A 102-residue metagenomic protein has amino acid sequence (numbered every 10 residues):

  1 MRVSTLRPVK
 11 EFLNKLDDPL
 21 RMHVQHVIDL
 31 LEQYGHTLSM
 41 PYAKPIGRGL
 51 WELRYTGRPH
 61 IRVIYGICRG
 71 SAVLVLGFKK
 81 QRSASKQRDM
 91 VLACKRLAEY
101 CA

Functional and structural regions predicted by a protein language model:
M1-H60, R69-A72, K79-A102: Basic, Lys/Arg-enriched alpha-helical interface segments
R62-I64: Short, surface-exposed charged micro-motifs
